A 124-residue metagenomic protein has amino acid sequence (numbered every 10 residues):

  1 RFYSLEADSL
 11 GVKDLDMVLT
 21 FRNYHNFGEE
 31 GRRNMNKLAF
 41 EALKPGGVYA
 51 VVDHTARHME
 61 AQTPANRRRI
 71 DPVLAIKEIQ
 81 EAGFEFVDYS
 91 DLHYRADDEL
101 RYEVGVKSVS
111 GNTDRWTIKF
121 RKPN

Functional and structural regions predicted by a protein language model:
R1-S9: S-adenosyl-L-methionine
D8-V18: A short acidic, Gly/Pro-enriched loop at the edge of an enzyme's catalytic core that lines a small-molecule cofactor
R22-N23: Short catalytic micro-motifs in class I SAM-dependent methyltransferases
N26-E29: A short His-aromatic
R33-P45: A short glycine-rich, Lys/Arg-flanked "PGG" loop and its adjoining helix->strand segment in the class I
G46-H58: Conserved beta-strand signature within the Rossmann-like core of class I S-adenosyl-L-methionine
Q62-Y89: Conserved Class I S-adenosyl-L-methionine
A82, D97-N124: Core SAM-dependent methyltransferase catalytic element
